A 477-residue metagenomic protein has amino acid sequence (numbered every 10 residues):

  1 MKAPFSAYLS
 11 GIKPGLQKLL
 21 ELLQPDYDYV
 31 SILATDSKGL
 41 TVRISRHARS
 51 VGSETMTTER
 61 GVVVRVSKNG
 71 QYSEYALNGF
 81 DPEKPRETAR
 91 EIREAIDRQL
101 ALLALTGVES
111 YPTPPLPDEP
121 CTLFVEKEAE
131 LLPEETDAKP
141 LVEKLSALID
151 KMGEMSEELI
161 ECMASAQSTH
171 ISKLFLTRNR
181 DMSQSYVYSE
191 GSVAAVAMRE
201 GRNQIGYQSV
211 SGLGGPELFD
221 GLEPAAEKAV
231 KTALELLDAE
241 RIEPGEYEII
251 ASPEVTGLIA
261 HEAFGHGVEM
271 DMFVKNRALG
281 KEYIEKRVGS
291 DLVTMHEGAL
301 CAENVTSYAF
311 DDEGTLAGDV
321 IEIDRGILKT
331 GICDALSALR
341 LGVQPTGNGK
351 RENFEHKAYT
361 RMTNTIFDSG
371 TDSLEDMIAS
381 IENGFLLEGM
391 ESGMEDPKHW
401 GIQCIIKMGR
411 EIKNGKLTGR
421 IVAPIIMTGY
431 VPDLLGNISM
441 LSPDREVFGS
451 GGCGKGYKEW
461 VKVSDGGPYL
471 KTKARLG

Functional and structural regions predicted by a protein language model:
M1-G477: N-terminal small-residue-enriched
